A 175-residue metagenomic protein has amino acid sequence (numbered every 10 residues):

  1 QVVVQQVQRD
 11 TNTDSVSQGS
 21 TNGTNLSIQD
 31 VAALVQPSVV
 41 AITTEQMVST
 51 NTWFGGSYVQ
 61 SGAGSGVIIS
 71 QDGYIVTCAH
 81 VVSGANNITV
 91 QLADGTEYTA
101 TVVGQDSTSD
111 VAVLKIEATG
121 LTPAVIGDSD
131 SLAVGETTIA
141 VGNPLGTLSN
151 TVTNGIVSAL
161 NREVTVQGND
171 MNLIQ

Functional and structural regions predicted by a protein language model:
Q1-Q175: Serine-dependent protease modules
